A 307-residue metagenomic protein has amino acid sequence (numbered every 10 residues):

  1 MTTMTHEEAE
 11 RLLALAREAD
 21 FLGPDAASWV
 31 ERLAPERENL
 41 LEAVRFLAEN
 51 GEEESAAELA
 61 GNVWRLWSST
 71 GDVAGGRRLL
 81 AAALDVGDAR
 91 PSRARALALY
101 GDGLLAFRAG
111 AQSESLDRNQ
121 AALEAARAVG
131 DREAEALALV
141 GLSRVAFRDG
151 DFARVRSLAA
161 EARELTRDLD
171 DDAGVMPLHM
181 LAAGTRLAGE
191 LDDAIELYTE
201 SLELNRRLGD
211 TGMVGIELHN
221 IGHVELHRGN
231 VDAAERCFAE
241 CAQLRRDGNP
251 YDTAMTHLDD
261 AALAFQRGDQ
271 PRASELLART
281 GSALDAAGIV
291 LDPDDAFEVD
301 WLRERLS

Functional and structural regions predicted by a protein language model:
H6, A34, E54, R93 (+5 more regions): Residue signature of alpha-solenoid helical repeat architecture, marking inter-repeat boundaries and helix-start
L13-A19, A26-R90, A94-G101: Short, well-ordered secondary-structure microsegments that present a prominent hydrophobic/aromatic side chain
E18, L22, A57-T70, A94-A111 (+5 more regions): Tandem amphipathic alpha-helical repeat scaffolds
R45-G51, L84-A94, A126-R132, T166-D171 (+2 more regions): Flexible helix-coil transition and linker loops at the boundaries of alpha-helical arrays
L47, W67, G87, A126 (+8 more regions): Eukaryotic all-alpha helical interaction scaffolds
Q270-S307: C-terminal non-catalytic interaction modules
